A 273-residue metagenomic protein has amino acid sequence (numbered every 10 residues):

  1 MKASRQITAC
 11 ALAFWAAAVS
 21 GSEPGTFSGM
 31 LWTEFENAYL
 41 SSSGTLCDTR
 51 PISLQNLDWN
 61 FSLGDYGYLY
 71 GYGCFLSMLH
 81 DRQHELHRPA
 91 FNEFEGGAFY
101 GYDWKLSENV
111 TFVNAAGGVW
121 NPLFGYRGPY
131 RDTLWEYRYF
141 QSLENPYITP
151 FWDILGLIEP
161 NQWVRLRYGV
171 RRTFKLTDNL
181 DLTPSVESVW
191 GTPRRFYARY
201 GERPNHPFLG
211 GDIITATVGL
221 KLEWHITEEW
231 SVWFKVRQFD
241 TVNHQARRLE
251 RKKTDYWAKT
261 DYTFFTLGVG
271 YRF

Functional and structural regions predicted by a protein language model:
M1-M30: Cleavable N-terminal export/targeting peptides
G21-Q83, F264, G270-R272: Short glycine/proline- and aromatic-enriched beta-strand/turn motifs that initiate or cap beta-hairpins
G29, G64-G71, K105-N114, N145-W152 (+2 more regions): Repeated loop/turn-to-beta-strand initiation elements of outer-membrane beta-barrel proteins
T33-F35, Q55-F61, A98-Y102, G118 (+6 more regions): Residues on the lipid-exposed face of transmembrane beta-strands in outer-membrane beta-barrel proteins
E36-L40, L76-H80, V119-L123, L155-N161 (+3 more regions): Structural signature of outer-membrane beta-barrel domains
Y70-G169, K253-D255: Outer-membrane pore/translocation modules
P129-T217, K221: Detector for outer-membrane/organellar transmembrane beta-barrel domains, recognizing the amphipathic beta-strand
I213-F273: Predominantly the C-terminal beta-signal and adjacent terminal strand-loop region of outer-membrane beta-barrel
